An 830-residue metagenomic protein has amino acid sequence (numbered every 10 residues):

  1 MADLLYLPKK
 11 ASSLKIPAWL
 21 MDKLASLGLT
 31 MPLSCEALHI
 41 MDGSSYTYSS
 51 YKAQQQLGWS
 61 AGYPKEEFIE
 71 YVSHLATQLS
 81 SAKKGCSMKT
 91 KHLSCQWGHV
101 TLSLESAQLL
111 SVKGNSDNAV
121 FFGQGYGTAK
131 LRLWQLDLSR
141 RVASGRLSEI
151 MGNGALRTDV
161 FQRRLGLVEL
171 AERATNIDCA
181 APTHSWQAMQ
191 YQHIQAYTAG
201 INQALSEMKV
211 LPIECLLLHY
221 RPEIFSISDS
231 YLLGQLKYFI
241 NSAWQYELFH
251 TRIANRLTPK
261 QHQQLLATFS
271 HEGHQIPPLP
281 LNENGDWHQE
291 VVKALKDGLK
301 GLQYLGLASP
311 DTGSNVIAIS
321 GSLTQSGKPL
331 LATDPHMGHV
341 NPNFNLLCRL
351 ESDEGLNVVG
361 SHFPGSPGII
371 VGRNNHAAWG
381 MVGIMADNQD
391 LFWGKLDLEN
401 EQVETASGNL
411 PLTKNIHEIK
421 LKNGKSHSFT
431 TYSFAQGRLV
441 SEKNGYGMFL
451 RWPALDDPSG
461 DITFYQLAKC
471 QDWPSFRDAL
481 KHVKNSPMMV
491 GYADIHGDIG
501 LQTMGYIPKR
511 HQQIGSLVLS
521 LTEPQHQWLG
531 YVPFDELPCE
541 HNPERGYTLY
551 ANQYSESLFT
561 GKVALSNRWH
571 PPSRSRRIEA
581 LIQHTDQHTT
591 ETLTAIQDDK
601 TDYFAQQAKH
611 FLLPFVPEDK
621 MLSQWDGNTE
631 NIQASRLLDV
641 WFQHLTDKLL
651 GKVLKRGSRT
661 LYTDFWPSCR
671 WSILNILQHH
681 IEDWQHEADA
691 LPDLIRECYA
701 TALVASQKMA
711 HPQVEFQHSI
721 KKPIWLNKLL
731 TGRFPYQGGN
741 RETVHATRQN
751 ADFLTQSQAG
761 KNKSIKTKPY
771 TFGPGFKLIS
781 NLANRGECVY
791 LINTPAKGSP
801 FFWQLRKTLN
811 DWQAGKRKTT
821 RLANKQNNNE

Functional and structural regions predicted by a protein language model:
A2-G43, S81: Terminal hydrophobic/aromatic helix or amphipathic segment near a protein terminus
Y48-Q55, S60-S87: Amphipathic terminal alpha-helices
K89-L330, P335, N341: Substrate-recognition/specificity elements adjacent to catalytic centers across diverse enzyme folds
R157, A174, T198-A199, A454-D478 (+3 more regions): Proteins synthesized as precursors that undergo proteolytic processing into mature forms
S352-G368, G372-A377, M381-T522: Glycine- and hydrophobic-rich flexible loops that cap the catalytic core of alpha/beta enzyme folds
N485-T585, Q643-T646: Hydrophobic alpha-helical segments
A564-P617, I695-E830: Terminal end segments
Q643-I724: Charged, long alpha-helical assembly modules
